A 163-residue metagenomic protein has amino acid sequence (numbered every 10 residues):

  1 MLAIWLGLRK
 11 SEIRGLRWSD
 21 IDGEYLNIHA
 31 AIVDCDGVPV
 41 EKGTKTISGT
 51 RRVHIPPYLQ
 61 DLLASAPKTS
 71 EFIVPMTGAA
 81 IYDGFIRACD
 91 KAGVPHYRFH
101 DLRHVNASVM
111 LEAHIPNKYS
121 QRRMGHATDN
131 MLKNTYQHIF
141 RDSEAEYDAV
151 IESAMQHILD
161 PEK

Functional and structural regions predicted by a protein language model:
M1, W5-E12, R103-T128, T135-H138 (+1 more regions): C-terminal catalytic core of tyrosine-transesterase DNA break-rejoin enzymes
G15, G23, N134: Phosphate-coordinating loops and pocket residues in cytosolic domains that bind phosphorylated ligands
A31-D34, H54-P95: Active-site/catalytic core of tyrosine-dependent DNA strand-transfer enzymes
D36, K42-L59, A149-K163: C-terminal secondary-structure termini that scaffold catalytic or DNA-interacting sites
P39-T50, E71-T77, G93-D101, I139-R141: Short, contiguous acidic/charged loop-to-helix segments that flank catalytic cores in large enzymes
P75, I81, A92, F99-D101 (+2 more regions): Recognition helices and adjacent regulatory flanks at domain boundaries
